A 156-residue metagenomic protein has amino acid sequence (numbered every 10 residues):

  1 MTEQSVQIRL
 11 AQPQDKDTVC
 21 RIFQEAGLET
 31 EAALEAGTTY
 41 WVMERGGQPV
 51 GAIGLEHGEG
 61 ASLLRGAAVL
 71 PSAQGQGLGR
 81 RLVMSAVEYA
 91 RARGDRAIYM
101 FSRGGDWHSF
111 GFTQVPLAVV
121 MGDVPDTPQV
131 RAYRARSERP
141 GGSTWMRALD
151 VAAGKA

Functional and structural regions predicted by a protein language model:
M1-A32, E138-A156: Short amphipathic alpha-helix that is part of the acyltransferase structural core
F23, Y40, A97-M100: Short, hydrophobic beta-strand segments that form beta-sheet elements in well-ordered domains
E29-T30, P128-R136: Short, P/G- and charge-enriched loop/turn segments at secondary-structure junctions
E35-G37: Short, small/polar residue-rich loop motifs at catalytic or cofactor-binding pockets
V42, Q48-E56, A61-A68: Conserved beta-strand in the GNAT
V69, G75-E88, Y99-M100: Conserved acetyl-CoA-binding loop-helix of GNAT-fold acetyltransferases
A92, R96, S102-Q129: Conserved active-site alpha-helix within GNAT-family acetyltransferase domains
